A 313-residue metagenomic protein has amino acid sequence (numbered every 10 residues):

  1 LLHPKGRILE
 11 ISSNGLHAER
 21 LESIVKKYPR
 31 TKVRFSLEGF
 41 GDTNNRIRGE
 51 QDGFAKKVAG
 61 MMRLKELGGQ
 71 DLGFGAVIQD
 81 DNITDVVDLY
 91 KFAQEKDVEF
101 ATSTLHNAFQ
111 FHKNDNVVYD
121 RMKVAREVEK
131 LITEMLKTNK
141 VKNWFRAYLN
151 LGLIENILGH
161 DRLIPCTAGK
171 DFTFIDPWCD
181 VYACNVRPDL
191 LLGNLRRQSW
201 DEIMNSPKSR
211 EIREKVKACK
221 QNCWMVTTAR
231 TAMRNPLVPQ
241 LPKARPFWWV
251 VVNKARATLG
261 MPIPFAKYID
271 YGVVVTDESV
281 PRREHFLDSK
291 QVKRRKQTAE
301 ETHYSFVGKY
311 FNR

Functional and structural regions predicted by a protein language model:
L2-R7, K27-E38, D42-F172, D176-Y182 (+4 more regions): Radical SAM enzyme [4Fe-4S]-AdoMet core and its adjacent flexible, acidic and glycine-rich loops/tails across
S12-A18, I78-N82: Short beta->alpha connector loops
L16, E38, L105-N107, R197 (+1 more regions): Residues that form or immediately flank small-molecule/cofactor binding pockets and catalytic motifs
L21, F35, A93, F100 (+2 more regions): Generic structural signal for small/hydrophobic residues in well-ordered secondary structure, especially within
N185-R313: Flexible mid-to-C-terminal extensions adjoining Fe-S/redox cofactors in radical SAM and related proteins
